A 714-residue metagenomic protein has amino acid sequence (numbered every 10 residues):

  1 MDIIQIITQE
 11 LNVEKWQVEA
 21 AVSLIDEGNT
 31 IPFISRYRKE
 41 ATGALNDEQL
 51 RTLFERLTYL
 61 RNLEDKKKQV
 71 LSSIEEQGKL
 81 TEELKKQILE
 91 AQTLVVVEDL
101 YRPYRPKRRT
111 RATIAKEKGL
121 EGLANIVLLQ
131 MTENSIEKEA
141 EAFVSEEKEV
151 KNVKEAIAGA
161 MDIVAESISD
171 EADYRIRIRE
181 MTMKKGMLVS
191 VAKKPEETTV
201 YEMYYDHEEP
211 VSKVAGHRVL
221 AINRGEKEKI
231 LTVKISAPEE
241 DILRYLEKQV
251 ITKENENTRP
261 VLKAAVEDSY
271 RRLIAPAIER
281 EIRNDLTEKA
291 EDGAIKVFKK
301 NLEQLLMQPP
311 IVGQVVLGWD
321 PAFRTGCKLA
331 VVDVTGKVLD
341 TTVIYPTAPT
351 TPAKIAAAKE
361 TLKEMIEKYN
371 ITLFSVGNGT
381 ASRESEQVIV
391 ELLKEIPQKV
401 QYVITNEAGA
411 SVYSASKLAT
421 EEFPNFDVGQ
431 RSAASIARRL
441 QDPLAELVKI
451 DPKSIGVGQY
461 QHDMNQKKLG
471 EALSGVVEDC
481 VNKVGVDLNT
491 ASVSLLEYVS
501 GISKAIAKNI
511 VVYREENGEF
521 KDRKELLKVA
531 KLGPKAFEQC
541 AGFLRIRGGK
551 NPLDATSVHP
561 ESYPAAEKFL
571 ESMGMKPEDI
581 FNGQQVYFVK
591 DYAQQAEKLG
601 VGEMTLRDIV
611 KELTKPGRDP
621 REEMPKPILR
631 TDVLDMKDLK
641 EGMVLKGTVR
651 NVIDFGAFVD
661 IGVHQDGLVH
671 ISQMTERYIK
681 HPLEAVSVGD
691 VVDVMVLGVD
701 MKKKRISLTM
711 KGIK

Functional and structural regions predicted by a protein language model:
V18, I344-P349, L373, A415-V428 (+6 more regions): Short beta-alpha connecting loops at secondary-structure transitions that line or flank enzyme active sites
S23-D26, P103, I114-E117, A221-G225 (+15 more regions): Replace "in large, NTP-powered and nucleic-acid-processing enzymes" with "in large, NTP-powered factors and other
T30-I31, T42, N46-E147, K483-E623 (+4 more regions): Accessory alpha-helical DNA-binding modules that contact the DNA backbone or grooves
Y37-K39, P238, P321, V334-T335 (+10 more regions): Short, ordered loop/turn segments at secondary-structure junctions
Q49-R51, Y59, L63-S73, Q77-G318 (+2 more regions): Duplex nucleic acid-engaging cores and interfaces of nucleic-acid transaction enzymes
V96, V403, G409, S414-V484 (+1 more regions): Long, charge-rich intrinsically disordered scaffolds of nucleic-acid metabolism proteins
E139-V153, H207-E208, L243-Y270, I274 (+4 more regions): Low-complexity, acidic/Ser/Thr- and charged residue-rich accessory regions of DNA metabolism proteins
E180-L188, W319-F323, G379-E384, T405-V412 (+5 more regions): A glycine-rich phosphate-binding loop feature that marks nucleotide/adenosyl-phosphate handling sites
